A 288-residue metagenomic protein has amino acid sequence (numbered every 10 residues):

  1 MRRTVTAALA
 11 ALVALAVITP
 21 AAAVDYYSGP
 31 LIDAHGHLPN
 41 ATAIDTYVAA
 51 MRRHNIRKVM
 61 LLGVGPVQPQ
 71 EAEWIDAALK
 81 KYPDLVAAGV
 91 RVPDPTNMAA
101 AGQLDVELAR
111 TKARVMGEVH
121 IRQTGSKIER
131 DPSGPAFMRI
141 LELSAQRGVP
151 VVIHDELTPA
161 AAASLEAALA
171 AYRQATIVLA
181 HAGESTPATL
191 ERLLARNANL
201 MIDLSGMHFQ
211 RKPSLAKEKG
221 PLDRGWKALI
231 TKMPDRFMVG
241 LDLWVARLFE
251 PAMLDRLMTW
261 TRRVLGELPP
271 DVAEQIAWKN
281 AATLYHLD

Functional and structural regions predicted by a protein language model:
R2, A22-P30, H35, D45-A49 (+4 more regions): Mid-to-C-terminal alpha-helical segments outside catalytic/metal-binding sites
A7-V17: Bacterial N-terminal signal peptides
A10-A11, A21, P221: Cleavable N-terminal signal peptides
V24, P66, A72-V151, G206-F209 (+1 more regions): Active-site gating/metal-coordination segments in enzymes
H35, M51, V59, A88 (+7 more regions): Divalent metal-coordination and catalytic microenvironments
G36-I44, G63-E71, P93-A100, T124-D131 (+4 more regions): Acidic-and-aromatic substrate-binding clefts and catalytic sites of carbohydrate-active enzymes
T46-A50, E71-A78, Q103-E107, A136-I140 (+4 more regions): A general structural detector for well-ordered alpha-helical segments in enzyme core domains, enriched
P83-V86, V90, R130-V239: Catalytic pocket-lining loop regions of alpha/beta-barrel enzymes, especially the amidohydrolase/enolase/GH5 lineages
